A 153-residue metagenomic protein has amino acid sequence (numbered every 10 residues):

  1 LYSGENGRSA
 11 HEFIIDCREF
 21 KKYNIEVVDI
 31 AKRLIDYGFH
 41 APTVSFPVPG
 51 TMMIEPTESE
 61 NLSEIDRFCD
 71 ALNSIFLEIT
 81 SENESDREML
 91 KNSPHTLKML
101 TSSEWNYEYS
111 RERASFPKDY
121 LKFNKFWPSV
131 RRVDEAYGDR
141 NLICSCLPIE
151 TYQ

Functional and structural regions predicted by a protein language model:
L1-Q153: Non-catalytic terminal extensions of PLP-dependent enzymes
